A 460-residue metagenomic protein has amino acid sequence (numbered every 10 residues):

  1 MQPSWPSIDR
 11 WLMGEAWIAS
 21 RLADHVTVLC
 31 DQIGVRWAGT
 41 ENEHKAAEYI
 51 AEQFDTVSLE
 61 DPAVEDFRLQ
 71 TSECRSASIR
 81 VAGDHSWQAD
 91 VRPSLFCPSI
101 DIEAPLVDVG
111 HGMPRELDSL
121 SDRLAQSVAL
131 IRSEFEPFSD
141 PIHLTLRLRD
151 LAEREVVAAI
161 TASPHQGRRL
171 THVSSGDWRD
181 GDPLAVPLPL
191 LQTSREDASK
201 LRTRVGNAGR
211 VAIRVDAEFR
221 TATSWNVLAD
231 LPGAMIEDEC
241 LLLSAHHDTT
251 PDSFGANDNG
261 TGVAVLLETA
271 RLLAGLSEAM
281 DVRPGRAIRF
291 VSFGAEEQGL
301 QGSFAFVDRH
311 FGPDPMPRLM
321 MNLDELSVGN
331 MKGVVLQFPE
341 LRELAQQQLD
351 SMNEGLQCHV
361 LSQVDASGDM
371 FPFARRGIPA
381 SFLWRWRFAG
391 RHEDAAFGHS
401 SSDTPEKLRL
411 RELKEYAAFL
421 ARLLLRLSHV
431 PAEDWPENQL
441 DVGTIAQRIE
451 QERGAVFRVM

Functional and structural regions predicted by a protein language model:
Q2-W11, A16, S20, D24-V128 (+1 more regions): Noncatalytic luminal/extracellular "stalk/propeptide" segments of secretory-pathway proteins
W5, H85-S119, W178-A256, E268-R271 (+1 more regions): Soluble metallo-hydrolase cores and metallopeptidase-like ectodomains found primarily in the secretory/periplasmic
I8-W17, Q32-E41, D108, S133-I142 (+7 more regions): Second-shell loop/turn segments in exported
W17, A198, P251, F293-D394: Metal-dependent peptidase/peptidase-like ectodomains
D24, L273-G299: Short helix-loop-beta-strand segments that form the rim/entrance of peptidase-like active sites
H25-V28, A63, D108, S127-R132 (+9 more regions): Structural recognition of the beta-strand scaffold that forms the well-ordered cores of secreted hydrolase catalytic
T40, Q88-D182, P187-P189, H359: Extracellular/luminal Protease-associated
R286, R391-M460: His/Asp/Glu-rich mid-to-C-terminal helical/loop segments that flank catalytic regions of hydrolases
